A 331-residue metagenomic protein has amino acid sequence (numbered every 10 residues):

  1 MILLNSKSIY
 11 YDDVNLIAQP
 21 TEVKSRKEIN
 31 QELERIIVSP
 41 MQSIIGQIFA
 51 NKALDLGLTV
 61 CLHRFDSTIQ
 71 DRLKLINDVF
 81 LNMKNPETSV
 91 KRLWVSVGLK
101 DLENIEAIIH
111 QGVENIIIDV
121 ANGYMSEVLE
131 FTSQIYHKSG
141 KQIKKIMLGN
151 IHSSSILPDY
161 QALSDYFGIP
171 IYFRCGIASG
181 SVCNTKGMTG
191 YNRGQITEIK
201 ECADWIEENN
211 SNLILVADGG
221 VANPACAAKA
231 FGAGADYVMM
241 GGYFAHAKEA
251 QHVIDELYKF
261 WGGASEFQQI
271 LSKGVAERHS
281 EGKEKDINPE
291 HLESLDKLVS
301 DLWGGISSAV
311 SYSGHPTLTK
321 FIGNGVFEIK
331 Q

Functional and structural regions predicted by a protein language model:
M1-I214, G242-F244: Active-site entrance/lid segments in N-terminal catalytic domains of soluble metabolic enzymes
M1-P20, K24, G168-Y172, G190-A217 (+1 more regions): Alpha/beta catalytic cores of nucleotide-metabolism and tRNA/nucleoside-modifying enzymes
